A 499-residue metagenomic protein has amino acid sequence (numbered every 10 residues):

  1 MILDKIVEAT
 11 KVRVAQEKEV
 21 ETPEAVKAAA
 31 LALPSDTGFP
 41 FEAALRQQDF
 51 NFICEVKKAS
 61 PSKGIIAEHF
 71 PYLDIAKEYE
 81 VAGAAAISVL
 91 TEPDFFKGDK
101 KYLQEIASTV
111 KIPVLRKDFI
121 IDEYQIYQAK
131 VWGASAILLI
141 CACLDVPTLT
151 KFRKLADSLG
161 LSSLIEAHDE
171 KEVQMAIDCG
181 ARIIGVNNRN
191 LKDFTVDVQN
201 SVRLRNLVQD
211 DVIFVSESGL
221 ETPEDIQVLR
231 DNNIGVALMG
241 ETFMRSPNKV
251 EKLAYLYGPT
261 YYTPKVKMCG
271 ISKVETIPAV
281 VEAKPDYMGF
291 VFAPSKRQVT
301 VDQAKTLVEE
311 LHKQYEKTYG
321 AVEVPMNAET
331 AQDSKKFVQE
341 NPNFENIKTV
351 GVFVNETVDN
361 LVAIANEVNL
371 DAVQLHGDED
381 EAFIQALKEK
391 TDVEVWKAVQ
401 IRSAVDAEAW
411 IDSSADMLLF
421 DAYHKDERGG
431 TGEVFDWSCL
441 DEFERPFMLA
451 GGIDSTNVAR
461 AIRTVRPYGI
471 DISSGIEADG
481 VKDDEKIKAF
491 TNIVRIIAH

Functional and structural regions predicted by a protein language model:
M1-V114, I121-Y124, L155-I183, L191-S201 (+6 more regions): Conserved N-terminal beta1-alpha1 strand-loop-helix module at the mouth
Q125-C143, L149: A short alpha/beta connector and helix-capping loop motif
